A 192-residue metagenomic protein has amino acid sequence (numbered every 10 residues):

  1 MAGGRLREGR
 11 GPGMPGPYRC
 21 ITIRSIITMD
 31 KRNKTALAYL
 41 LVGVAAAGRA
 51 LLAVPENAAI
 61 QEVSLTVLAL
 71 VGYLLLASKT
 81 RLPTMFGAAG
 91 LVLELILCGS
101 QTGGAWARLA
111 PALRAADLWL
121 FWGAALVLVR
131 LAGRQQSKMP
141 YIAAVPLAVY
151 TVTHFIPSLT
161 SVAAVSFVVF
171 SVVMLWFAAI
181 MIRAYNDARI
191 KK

Functional and structural regions predicted by a protein language model:
G4-G9, G16: Short, low-complexity intrinsically disordered segments enriched in A/P/G/S/L with frequent Arg, especially at protein
K34-R49, G90: Alpha-helical transmembrane segments
A50-P55, C98-W106, V152-S161: Juxtamembrane "helix-exit" motif on the non-cytosolic side of transmembrane helices
A58-A69, A110-L118, A163-M174: Alpha-helical transmembrane segments of polytopic membrane proteins
S64-G87, F121-A132: Internal transmembrane alpha-helix with an interfacial aromatic "cap," most often the third helix
L118-K138, T151, F177-D187: Alpha-helical transmembrane segments in multipass membrane proteins, preferentially the mid-helix core
Y150-K192: C-terminal transmembrane-bundle signature of multipass membrane proteins, characterized by strong activation on
